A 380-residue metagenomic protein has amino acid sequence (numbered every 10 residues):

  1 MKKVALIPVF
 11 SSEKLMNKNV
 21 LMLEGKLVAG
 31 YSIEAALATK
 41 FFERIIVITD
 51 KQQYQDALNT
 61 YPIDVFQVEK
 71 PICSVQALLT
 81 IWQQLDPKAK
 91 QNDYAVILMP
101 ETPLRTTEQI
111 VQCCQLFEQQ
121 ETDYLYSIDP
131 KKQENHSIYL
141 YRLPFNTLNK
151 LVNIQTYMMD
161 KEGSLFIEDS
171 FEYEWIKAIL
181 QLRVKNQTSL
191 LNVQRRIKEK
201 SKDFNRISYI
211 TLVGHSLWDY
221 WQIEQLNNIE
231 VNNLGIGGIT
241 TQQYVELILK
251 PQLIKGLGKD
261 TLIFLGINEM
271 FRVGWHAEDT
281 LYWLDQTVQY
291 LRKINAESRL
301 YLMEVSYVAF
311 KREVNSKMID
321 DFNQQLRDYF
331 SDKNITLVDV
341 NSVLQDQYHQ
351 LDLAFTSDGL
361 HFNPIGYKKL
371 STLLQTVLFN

Functional and structural regions predicted by a protein language model:
M1-M16: N-terminal nucleotide-binding beta1-loop-alpha1 segment
A35-F42: Short, acidic, metal-binding catalytic loop of nucleotide-sugar glycosyltransferases
I46, Q52-V96, L104-Q112: Short phosphate-binding loop-to-helix
Q76-T80, Y94, P100-L165: Conserved core of the sugar-phosphate nucleotidyltransferase
E101, F264-N268, R292-D321, Q347: Active-site segments of SGNH/GDSL-like serine hydrolases that catalyze O-acetyl group transfer/hydrolysis on lipids
Q187-L257: Serine-esterase "nucleophile elbow" of acetyl-processing enzymes
D219-L226, Q243-Y282, Y301, V305-K311: Oxyanion-hole/transition-state-stabilizing segment in secreted/luminal serine hydrolases and related acyltransferases
Y307-N380: Catalytic His-Asp segment of secreted/periplasmic serine-dependent ester chemistry enzymes
